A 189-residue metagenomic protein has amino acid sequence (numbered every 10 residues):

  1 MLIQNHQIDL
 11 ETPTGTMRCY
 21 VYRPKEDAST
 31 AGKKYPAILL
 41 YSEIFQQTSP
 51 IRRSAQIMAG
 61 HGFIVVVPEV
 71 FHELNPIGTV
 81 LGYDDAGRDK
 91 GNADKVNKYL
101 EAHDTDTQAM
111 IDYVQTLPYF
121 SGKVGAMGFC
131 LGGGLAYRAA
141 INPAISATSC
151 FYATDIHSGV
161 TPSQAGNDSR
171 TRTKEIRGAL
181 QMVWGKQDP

Functional and structural regions predicted by a protein language model:
M1-P189: N-terminal cap/leader regions of alpha/beta-hydrolase-fold enzymes, predominantly small-molecule hydrolases
